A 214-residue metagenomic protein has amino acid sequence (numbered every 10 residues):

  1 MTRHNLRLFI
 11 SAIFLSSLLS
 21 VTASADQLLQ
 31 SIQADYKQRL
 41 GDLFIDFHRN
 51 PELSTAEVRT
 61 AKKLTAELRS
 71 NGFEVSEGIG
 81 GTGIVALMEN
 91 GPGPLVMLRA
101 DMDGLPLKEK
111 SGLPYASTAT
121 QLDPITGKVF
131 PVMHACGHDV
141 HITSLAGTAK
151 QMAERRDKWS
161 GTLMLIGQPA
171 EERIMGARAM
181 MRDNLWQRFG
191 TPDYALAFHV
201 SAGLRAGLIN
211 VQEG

Functional and structural regions predicted by a protein language model:
M1-I10: Bacterial N-terminal signal peptides that target proteins for export
R3, G91-G93, T191: Intrinsic-disorder/low-complexity coil detector
F9-S20: Bacterial N-terminal signal peptides
I13, F47, N184-Q187: Alpha-helix boundary/capping residues
V21-A25: Sec/Tat signal peptide C-region and signal peptidase I cleavage site
D26-H134, V140-G161: Acidic/His- and Gly-rich active-site-bordering loop/insert found across diverse amide/peptide-bond hydrolases
L122-M133, D139-V140, D157-G214: Histidine/acidic-residue-rich, glycine-tolerant segments that coordinate divalent metal ions
